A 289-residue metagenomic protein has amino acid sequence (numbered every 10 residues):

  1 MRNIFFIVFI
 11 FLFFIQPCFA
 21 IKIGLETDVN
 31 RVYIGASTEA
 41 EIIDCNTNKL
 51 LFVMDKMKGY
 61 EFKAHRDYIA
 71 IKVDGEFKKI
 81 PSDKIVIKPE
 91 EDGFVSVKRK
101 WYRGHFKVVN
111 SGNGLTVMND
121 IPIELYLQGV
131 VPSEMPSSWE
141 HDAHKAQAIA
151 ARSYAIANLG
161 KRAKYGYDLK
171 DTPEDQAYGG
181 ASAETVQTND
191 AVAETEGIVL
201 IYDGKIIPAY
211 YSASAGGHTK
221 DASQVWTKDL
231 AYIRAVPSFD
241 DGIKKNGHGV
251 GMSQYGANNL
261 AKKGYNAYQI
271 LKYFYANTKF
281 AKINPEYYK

Functional and structural regions predicted by a protein language model:
F5-K289: Conserved, single-site charged/polar hotspot
